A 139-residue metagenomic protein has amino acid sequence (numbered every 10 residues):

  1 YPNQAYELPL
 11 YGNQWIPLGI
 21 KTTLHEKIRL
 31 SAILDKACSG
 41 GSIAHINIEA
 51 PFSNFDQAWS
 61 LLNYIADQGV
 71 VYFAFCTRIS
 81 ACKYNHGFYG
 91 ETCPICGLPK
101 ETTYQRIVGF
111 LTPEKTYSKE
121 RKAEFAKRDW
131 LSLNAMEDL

Functional and structural regions predicted by a protein language model:
Y1-L139: Long, C-terminal-biased catalytic regions of enzyme "large/alpha" subunits
